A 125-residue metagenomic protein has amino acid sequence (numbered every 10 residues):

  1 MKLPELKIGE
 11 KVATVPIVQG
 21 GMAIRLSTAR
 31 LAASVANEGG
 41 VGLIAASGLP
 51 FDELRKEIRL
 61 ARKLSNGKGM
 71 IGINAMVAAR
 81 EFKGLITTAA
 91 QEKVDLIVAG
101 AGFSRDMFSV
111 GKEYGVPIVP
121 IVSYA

Functional and structural regions predicted by a protein language model:
M1-A125: Active-site entrance/lid segments in N-terminal catalytic domains of soluble metabolic enzymes
